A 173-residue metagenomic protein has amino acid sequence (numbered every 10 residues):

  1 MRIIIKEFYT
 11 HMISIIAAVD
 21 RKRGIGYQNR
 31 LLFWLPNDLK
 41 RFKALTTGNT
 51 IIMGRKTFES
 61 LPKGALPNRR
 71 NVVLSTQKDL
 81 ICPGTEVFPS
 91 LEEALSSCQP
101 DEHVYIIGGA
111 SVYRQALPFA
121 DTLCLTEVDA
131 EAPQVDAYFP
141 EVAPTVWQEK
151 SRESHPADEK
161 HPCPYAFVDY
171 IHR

Functional and structural regions predicted by a protein language model:
K6-E7: Intrinsically disordered, low-complexity polyampholyte segments enriched for Lys and acidic residues
H11-I15: Extreme N-terminal starter segment of soluble prokaryotic enzymes
I16-T50, R55-R173: Flexible, gly/pro- and Lys/Arg-enriched active-site loops
